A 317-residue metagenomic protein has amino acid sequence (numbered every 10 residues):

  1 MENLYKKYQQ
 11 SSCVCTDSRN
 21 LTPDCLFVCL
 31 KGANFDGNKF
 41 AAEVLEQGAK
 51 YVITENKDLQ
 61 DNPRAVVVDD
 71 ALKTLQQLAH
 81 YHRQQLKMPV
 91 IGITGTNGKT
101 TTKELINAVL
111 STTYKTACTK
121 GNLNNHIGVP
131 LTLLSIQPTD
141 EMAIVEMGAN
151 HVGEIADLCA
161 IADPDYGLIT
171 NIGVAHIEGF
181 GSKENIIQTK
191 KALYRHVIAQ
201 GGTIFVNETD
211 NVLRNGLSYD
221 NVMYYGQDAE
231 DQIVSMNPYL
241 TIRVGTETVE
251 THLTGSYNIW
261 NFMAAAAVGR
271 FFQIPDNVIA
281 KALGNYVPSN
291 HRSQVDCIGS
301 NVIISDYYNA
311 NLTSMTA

Functional and structural regions predicted by a protein language model:
M1-Q77, Y81, T254: N-terminal leader/targeting and accessory segments in enzymes
A41, K103-N107, S111, F262 (+2 more regions): A generic structural signal for short, well-ordered alpha-helical segments in conserved domains
T54-N62, L168-N301: Acidic, Mg2+-coordinating active-site environments of NTP-dependent enzymes
A65-V67, V90, T116-C118, V222-Y224 (+1 more regions): Conserved beta-strand scaffold positions in the cores of enzyme catalytic domains, especially in NTP/NDP-utilizing
T74-E208, V212-D220, G269: Phosphate-binding loop of NTP-binding sites
I186, N309-A317: AMP-binding/adenylate-forming catalytic core of the ANL superfamily
